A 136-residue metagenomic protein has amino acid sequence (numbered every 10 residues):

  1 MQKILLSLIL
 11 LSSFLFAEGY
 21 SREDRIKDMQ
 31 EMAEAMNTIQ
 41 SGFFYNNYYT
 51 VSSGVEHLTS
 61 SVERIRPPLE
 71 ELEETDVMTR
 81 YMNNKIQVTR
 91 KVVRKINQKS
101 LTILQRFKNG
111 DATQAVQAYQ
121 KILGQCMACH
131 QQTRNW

Functional and structural regions predicted by a protein language model:
M1-K3, A17-E18, W136: Absolute protein N-terminus
K3-S13: Sec-dependent N-terminal signal peptides
L11, Q120-L123: Processing junctions and N-termini across compartments
F16, E31, Q125-A128: Generic detector of isolated residues embedded in canonical secondary-structure elements
E18-Q120: Extracytoplasmic c-type cytochrome modules immediately beyond a signal peptide or single-pass transmembrane anchor
I122-R134: The canonical Cys-X-X-Cys-His
